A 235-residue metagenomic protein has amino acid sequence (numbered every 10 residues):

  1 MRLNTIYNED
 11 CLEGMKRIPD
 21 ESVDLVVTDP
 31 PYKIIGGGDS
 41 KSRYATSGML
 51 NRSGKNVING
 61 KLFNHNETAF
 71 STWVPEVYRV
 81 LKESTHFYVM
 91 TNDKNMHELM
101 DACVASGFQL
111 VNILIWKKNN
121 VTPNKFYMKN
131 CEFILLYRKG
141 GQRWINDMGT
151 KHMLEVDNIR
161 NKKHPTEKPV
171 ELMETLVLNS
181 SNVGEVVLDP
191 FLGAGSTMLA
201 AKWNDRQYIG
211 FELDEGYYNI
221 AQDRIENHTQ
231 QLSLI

Functional and structural regions predicted by a protein language model:
M1-N219: Core catalytic lobe of class I
M1-R2, Q222-I235: Short, conserved SAM-binding/catalytic segment of Class I S-adenosyl-L-methionine-dependent methyltransferases
